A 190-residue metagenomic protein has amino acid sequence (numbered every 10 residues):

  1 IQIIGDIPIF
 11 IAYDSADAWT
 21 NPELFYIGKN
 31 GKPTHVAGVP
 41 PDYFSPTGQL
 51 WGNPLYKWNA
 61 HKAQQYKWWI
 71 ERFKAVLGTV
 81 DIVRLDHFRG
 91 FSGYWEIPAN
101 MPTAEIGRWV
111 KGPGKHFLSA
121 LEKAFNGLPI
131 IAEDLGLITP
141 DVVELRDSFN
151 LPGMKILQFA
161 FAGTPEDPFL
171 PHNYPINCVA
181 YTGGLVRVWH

Functional and structural regions predicted by a protein language model:
I1-P8: Conserved, well-ordered alpha-helix/loop/beta-strand core segments that scaffold catalytic motifs
F10-H190: Alpha-amylase-like alpha-glycosidases and glucanotransferases acting on alpha-linked glucans and related
